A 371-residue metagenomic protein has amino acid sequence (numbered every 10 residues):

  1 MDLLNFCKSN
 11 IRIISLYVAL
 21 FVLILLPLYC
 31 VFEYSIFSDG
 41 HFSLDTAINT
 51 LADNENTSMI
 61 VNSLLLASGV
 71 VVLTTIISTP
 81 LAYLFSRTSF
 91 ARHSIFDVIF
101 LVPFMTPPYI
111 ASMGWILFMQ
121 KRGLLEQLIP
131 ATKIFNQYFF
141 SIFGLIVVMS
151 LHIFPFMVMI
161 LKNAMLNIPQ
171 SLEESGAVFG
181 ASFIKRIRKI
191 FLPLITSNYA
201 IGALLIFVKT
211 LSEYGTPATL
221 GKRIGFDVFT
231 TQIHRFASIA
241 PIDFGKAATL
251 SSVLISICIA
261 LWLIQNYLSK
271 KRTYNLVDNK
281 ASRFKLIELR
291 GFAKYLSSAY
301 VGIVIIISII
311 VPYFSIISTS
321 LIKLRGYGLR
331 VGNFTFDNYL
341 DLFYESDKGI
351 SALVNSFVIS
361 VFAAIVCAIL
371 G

Functional and structural regions predicted by a protein language model:
M1-C7: Short, Lys/Arg-rich, polar N-terminal cytosolic tail immediately upstream of the first transmembrane signal-anchor
L3, S43-A52, I187, F334-Y344: A short amphipathic helical element positioned immediately N-terminal to and/or at the very start of a transmembrane
K8-G40, N54-L166, L194-G215, T219-G221 (+3 more regions): Membrane-water interface segments at the C-terminal ends of transmembrane alpha-helices in multi-pass inner-membrane
A91, A181-S182: Short coil/turn motifs that cap or connect alpha-helices
L117, G215-P241, Y327-G332: Glycine-rich helix-loop "coupling/hinge" segments at transmembrane-helix boundaries in multipass transporters
I168-L172: Short glycine/proline-centered loop/turn elements that form peptide/ligand docking sites
F179-A181, P193: Glycine/proline-centered hinge or cleavage motifs at structural transition points of membrane proteins
L263-Y300: Alpha-helical transmembrane segments of integral membrane proteins
